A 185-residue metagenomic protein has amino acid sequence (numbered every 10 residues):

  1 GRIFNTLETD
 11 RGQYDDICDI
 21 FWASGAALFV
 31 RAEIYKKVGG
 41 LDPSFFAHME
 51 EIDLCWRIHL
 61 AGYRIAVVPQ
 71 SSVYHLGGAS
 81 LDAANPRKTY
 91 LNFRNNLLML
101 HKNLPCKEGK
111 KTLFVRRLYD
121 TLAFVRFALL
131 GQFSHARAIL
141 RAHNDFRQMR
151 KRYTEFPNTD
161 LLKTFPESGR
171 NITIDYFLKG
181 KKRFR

Functional and structural regions predicted by a protein language model:
G1-F46, I52, A61: Acidic/His-rich active-site region of diverse nucleotide-sugar glycosyltransferases
E8-I20, F29, T154-R185: Glycine-rich phosphate/pyrophosphate-binding loop and adjacent beta-alpha nucleotide/cofactor-binding cores
S24, W56, P69: A cytosolic small-molecule/anion-sensing beta-strand core signal
K36, W56, L100: A cross-family signal for key residues in well-ordered alpha-helices that form functional helical elements
A47-H48, T89: Short, conserved glycine- and acidic-residue-centered signature motifs in active-site or ligand-binding loops
E51-R57, V73: Short active-site alpha-helical segment characteristic of glycosyltransferases and processive polysaccharide synthases
A61-N171: Active-site-adjacent helix/loop segment of glycosyltransferases that harbors family-specific signature motifs
